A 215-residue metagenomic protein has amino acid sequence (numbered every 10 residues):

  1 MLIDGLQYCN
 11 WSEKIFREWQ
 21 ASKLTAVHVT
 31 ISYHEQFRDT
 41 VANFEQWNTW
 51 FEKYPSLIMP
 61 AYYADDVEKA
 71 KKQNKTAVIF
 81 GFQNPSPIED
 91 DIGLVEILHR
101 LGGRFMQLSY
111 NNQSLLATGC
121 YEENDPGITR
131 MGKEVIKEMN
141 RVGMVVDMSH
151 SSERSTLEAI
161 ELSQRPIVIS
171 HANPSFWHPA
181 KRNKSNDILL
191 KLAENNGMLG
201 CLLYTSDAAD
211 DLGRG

Functional and structural regions predicted by a protein language model:
M1-E13: Replace "His-x-His-based motif
L2, A26, A77-I79, F105 (+3 more regions): Structural preference for beta-strand elements that scaffold enzyme active sites
G5-Q7, V29-S32, S109-N111, S149-S151 (+2 more regions): Active-site-proximal beta-strand/loop segments in catalytic clefts of secreted hydrolases
L6, Y63, G102, V146 (+1 more regions): Conserved, mostly hydrophobic/aromatic
W11-K14, E18-A21, A26-E96, N111 (+2 more regions): A metal-dependent hydrolase metal-coordination microenvironment
D90-L101, E122-V168, K181-G197: Histidine/acidic residue-rich metal-binding segments in metalloenzymes
F176: Active-site environment of non-heme Fe oxygenases that use a 2-His-1-carboxylate facial triad
Y204-D210: Conserved small/polar residues in nucleotide/adenosyl-binding loops
